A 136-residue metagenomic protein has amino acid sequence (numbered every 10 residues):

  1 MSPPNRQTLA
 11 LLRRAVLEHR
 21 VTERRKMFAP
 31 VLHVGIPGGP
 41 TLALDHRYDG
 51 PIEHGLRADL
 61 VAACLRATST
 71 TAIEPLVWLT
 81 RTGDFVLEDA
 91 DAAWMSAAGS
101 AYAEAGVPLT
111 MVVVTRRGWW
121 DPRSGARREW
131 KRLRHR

Functional and structural regions predicted by a protein language model:
M1-L11, R25, G35-P37, S96-R136: Divalent-metal-activated hydrolytic enzyme cores
R14-H46: Short, conserved "active-site rim" segments that organize catalytic pockets and cofactor/ligand binding
E18-R20, Y48-D49, V61-R66, A97-G99: Short secondary-structure capping micro-motifs at structural edges
V31, E74-W78, T110-V112: Structural motif
L42, L87, D121: Short acidic, gly/pro-rich beta-turn/loop elements at beta-sheet edges and active-site/ligand-binding grooves
R47-P51, R127-R128: A short, sequence-level motif marking secondary-structure junctions
G50-A90: Short HxH-centered metal-ligating active-site micro-motif
L87-G99: Short Gly/Thr/Asp-enriched flexible loops that form oxyanion-binding sites at enzyme active sites
